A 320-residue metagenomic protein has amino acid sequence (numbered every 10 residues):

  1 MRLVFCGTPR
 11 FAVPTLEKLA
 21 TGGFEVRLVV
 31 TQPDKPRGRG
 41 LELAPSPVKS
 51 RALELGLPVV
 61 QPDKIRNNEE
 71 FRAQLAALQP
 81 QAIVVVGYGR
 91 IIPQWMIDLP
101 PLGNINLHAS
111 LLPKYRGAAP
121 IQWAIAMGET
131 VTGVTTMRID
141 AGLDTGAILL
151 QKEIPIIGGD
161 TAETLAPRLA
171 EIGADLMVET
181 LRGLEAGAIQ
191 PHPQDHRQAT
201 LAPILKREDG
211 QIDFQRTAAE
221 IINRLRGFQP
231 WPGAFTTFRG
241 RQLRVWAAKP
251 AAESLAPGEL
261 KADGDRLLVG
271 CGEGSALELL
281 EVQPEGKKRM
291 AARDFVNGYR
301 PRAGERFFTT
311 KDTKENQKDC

Functional and structural regions predicted by a protein language model:
M1-P232, P284, P301-T309: One-carbon transfer enzymes
Q215-C320: An anion-binding loop in the catalytic cleft
